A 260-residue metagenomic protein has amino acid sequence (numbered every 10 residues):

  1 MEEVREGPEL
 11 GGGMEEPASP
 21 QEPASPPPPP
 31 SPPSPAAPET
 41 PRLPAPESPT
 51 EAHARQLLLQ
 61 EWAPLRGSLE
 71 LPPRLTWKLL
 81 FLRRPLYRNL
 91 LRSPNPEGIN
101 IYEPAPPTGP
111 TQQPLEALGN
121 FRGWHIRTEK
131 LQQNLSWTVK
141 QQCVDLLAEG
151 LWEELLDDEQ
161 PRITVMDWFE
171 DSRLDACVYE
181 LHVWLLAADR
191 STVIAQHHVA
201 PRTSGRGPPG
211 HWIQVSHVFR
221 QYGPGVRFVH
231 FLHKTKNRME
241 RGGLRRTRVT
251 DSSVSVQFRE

Functional and structural regions predicted by a protein language model:
E2-E3, M14-E16, Q21-R162, E170 (+3 more regions): Aromatic (Trp/Tyr/Phe) and Gly/Pro-enriched flexible surface segments
D167: Conserved, mostly hydrophobic/aromatic
D175-L185: Beta-strand acidic-aromatic groove motif in beta-rich domains, primarily in extracellular
V178, I194, E240-G242: Generic domain-boundary/flexible-linker signal
A187-S191, F258: Solvent-exposed strand-loop boundary residues in beta-sheet-rich modules
S191-H198: Surface-exposed loop/edge segments in extracytoplasmic proteins
